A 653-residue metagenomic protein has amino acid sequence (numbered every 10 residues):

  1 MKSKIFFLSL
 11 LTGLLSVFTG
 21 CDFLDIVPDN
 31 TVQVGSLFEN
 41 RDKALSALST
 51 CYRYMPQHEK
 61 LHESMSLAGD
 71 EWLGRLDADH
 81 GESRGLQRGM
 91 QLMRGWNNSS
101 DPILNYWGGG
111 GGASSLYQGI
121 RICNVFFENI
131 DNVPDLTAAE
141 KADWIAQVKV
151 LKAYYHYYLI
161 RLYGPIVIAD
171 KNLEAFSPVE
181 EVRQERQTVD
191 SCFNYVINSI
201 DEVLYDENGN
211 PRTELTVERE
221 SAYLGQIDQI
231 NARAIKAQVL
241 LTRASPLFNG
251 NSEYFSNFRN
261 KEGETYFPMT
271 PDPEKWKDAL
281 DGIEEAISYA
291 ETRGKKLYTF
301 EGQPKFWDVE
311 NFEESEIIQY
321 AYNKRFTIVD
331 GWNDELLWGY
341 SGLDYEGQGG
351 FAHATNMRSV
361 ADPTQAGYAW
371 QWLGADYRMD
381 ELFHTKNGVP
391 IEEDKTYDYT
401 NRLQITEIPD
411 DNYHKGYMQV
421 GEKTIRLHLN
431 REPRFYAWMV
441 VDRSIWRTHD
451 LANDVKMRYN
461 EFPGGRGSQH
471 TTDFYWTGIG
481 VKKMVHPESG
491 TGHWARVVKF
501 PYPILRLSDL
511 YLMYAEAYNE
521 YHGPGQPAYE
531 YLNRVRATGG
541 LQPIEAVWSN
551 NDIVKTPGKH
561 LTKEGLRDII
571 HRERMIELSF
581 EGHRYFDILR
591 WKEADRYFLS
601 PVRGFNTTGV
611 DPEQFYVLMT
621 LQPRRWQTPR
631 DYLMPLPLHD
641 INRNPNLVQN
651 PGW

Functional and structural regions predicted by a protein language model:
S9-V17: Bacterial N-terminal signal peptides
S16-N40, V196, A237, A515 (+1 more regions): Bacterial Sec-dependent N-terminal signal peptides
C21-E71, R426-L429, D640-W653: Membrane-proximal, proline-rich intrinsically disordered regions
N40-S49, R53-E59, E63, E82-Y163 (+11 more regions): Conserved, well-structured interaction surfaces
L92, N356, Y368-R506: Flexible, polar/acidic helix-loop-strand segments at domain edges
L116, I197, Y223, L241 (+14 more regions): Long, intrinsically disordered, low-complexity segments
I160-R161, P165-V167, T242-N251, E520-G523: Short coil/turn linking the two alpha-helices of tandem helical-hairpin repeats
I166-R186, L247-D278: Short coil/linker segments at helix-helix boundaries
